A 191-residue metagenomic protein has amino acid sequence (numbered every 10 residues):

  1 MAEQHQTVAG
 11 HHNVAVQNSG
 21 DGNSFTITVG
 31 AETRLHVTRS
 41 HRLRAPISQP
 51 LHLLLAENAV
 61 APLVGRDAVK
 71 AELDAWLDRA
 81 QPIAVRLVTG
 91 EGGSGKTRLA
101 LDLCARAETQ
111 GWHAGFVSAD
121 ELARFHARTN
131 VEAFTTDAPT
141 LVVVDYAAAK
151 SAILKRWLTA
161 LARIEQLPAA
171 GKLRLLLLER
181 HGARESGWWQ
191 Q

Functional and structural regions predicted by a protein language model:
M1, A9-G10, V14, D21 (+2 more regions): Walker A/P-loop phosphate-binding element recognition
A183-Q191: Short regulatory helix/loop adjacent to the ATP-binding pocket of P-loop NTPases
